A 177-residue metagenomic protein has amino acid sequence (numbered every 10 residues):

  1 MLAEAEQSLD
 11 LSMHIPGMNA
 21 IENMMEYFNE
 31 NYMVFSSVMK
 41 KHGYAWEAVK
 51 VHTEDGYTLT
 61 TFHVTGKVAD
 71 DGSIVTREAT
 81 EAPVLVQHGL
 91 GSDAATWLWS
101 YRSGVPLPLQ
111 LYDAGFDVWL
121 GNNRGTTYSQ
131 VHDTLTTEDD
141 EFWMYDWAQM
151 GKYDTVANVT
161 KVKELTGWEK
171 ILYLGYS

Functional and structural regions predicted by a protein language model:
M1-K41: N-terminal targeting or regulatory segments adjacent to alpha/beta-hydrolase or S9 domains
F35-T76: N-terminal cap/lid segment of alpha/beta-hydrolase-fold proteins
M39, V105-L109, V159: Short amphipathic alpha-helical segments and helix-helix/interface helices
T53, T65-L135: Short, surface-exposed "cap/lid" segments of acyl-processing enzymes
E78, V162-E169: Glycine-rich phosphate-binding loop signature in dinucleotide/nucleotide-binding domains
V86-L90, G151, G175: Hydrophobic alpha-helical cores of multi-pass transmembrane domains in eukaryotic membrane proteins
N122, Q149, K170-S177: Residue in the alpha/beta-hydrolase core beta-strand immediately N-terminal to the catalytic nucleophile
D140-L165: Alpha/beta-hydrolase active-site loop
